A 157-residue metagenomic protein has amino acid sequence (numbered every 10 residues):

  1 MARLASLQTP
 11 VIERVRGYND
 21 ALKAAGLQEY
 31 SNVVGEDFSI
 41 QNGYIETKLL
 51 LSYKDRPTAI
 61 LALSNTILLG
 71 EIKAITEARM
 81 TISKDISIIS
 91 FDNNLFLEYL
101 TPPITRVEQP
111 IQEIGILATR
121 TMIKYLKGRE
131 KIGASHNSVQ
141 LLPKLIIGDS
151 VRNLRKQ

Functional and structural regions predicted by a protein language model:
M1-Q157: Bacterial carbohydrate/catabolite-sensing allosteric modules
